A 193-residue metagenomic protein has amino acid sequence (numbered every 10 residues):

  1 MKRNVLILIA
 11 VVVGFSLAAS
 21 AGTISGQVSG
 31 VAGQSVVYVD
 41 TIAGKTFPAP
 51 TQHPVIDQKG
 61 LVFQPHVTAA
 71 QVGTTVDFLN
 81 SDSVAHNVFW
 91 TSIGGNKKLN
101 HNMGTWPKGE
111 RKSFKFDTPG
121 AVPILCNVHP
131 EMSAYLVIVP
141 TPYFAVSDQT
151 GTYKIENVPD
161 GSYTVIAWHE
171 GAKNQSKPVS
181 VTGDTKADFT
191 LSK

Functional and structural regions predicted by a protein language model:
M1-N4: Positively charged n-region of N-terminal signal peptides that target proteins for export
I7-S16: Bacterial N-terminal signal peptides
L17-K193: Extracytoplasmic copper-binding redox domains, predominantly the cupredoxin/blue-copper superfamily
